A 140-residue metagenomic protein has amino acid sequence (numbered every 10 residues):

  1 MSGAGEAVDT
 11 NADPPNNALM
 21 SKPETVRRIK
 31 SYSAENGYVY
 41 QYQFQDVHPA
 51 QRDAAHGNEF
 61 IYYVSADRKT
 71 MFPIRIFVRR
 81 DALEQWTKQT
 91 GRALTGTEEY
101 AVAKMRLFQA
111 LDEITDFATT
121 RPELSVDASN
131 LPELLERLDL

Functional and structural regions predicted by a protein language model:
S2-L140: Extended, alpha-helix-rich binding/interface surfaces that flank or overlap catalytic cores and mediate recognition
